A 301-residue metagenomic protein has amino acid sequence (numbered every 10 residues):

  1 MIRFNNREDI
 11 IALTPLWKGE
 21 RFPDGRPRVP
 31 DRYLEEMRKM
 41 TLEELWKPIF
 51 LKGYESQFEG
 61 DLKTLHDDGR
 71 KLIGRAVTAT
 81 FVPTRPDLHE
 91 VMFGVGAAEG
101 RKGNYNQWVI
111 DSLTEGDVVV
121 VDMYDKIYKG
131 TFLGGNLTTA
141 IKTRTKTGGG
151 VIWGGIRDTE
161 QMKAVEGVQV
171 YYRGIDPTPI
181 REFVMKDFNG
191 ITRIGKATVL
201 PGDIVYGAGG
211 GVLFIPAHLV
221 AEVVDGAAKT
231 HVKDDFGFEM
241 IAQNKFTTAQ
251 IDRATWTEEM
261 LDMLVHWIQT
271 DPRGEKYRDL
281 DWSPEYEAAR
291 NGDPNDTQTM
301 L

Functional and structural regions predicted by a protein language model:
I2-R21, R32-L34: Short acidic, Pro/Gly- and aromatic-enriched capping/linker segments at domain boundaries
R21-F22, R28, L200: Short conserved micro-motifs on helix faces and helix-strand junctions that flank and scaffold key functional residues
G25, I141, D203-V205: Buried hydrophobic positions in well-ordered alpha/beta secondary-structure cores of metabolic enzymes
D31, E35-P201, I215-M263, I268-L301: Feature captures the catalytic cores and cofactor-binding loops of soluble hydro-lyases/lyases that act on carboxylate
D187, G207-A208: Short, solvent-exposed loop/turn segments at the edges of secondary structure
V199, Y206-G207: A structural signal for short secondary-structure junctions
G210-L213: Channel- or pocket-lining gating/hinge segments that regulate access to a cavity or pore
